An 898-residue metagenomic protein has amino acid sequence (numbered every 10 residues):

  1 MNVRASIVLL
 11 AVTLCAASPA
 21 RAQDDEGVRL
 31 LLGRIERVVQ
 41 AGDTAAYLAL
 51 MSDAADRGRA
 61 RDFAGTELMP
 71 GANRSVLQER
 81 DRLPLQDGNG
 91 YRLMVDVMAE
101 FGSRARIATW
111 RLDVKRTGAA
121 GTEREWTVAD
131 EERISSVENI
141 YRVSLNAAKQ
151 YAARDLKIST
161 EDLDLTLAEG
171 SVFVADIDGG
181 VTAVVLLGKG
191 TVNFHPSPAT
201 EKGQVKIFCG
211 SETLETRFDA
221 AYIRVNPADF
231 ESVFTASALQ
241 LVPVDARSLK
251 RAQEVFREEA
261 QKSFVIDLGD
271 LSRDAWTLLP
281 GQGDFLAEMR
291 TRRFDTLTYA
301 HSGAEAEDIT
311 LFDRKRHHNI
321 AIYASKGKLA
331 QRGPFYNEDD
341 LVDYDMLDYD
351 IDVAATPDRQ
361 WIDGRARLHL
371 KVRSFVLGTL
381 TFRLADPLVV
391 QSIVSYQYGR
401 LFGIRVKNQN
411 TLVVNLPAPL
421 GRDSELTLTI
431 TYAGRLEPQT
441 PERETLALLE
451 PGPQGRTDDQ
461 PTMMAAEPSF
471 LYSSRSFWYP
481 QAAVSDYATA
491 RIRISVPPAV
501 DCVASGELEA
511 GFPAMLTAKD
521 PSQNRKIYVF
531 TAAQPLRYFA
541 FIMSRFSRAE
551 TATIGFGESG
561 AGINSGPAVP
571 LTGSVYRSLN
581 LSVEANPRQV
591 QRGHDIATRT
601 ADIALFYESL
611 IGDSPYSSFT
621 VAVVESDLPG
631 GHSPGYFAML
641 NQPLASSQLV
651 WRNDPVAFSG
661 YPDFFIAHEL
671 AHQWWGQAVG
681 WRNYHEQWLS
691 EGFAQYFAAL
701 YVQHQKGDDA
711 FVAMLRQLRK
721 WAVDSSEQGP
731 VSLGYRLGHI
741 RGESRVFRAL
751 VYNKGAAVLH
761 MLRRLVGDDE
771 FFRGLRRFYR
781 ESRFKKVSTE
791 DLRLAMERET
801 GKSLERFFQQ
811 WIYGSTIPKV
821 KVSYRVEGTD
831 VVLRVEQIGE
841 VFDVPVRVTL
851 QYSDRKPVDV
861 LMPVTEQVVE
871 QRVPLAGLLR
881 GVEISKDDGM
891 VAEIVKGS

Functional and structural regions predicted by a protein language model:
S6-A16: Bacterial N-terminal signal peptides
E26-R37, A41-M94, G102-S103, E790 (+3 more regions): Short solvent-exposed beta->alpha transition segments
A72, P84-I140, S853: Exposed beta-sheet edge and beta->alpha loop/turn motif
N139-L249, V255, A304, L380 (+3 more regions): A surface-exposed beta-strand-loop module
A228-D343, T431-T551, G555-G562: Extended, low-hydrophobicity, Ser/Thr/Pro/Gly-biased non-transmembrane segments
Q282-G283, E288-F335, D339-L341, A488 (+12 more regions): Non-catalytic accessory/interaction domains
Q331-G333, D339-R365, K371-V376, R383-P387 (+4 more regions): Hydrophobic helix-coil surface modules that form long, contiguous segments used for peptide/substrate interaction
T411, F530, S559-Y576, N580-I838 (+1 more regions): Hydrophobic alpha-helical and helix-loop surface patches within well-folded domains that function as non-catalytic
